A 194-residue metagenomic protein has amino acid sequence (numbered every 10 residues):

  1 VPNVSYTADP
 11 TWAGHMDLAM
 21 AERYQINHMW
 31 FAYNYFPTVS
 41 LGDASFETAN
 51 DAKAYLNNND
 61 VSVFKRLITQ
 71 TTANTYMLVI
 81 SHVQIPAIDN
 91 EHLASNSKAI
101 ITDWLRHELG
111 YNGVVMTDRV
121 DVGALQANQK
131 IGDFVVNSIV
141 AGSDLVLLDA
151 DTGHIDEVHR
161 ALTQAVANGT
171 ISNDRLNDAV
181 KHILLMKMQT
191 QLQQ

Functional and structural regions predicted by a protein language model:
V1-Y6: Charged, often glycine-rich, active-site loop that binds/positions anionic groups
A8-T170: Second-shell residues forming the walls of enzyme active-site clefts
A161-Q164, T170-Q193: Mid-to-C-terminal alpha-helical segments outside catalytic/metal-binding sites
